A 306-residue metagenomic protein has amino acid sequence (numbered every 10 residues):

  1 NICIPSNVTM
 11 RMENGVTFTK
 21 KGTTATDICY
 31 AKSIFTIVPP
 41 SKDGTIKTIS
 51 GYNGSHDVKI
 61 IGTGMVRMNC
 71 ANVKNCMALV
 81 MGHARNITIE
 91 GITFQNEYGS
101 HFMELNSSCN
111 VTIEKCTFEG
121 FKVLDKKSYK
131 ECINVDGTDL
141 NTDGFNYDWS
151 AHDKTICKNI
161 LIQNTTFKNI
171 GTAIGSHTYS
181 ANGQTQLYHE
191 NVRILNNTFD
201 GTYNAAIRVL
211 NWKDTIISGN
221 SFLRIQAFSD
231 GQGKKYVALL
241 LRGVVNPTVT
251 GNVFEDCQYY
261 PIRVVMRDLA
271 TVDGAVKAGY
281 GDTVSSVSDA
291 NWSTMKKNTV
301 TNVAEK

Functional and structural regions predicted by a protein language model:
N1, T19-T23, N69-M77, E97-E104 (+7 more regions): Short glycine/acidic-rich loop motifs that flank beta-strands on beta-rich extracellular proteins
N1-R11, T19-K59, C70-N86, G99-S108 (+1 more regions): Extracellular beta-strand-rich solenoid/capping regions of secreted or surface-exposed proteins that bind or remodel
N7-T9, E13-G15, H56-R67, R85-N96 (+6 more regions): Right-handed parallel beta-helix
M12-E13, K32-I34, M81-H83, F102-M103 (+7 more regions): Short, surface-exposed linear patches
D43-T48, D143-H152, S180-Q184, K235-L239: Short, recurring structural edge motifs at helix starts
G44-T45, G233, G274, N302: Intrinsic-disorder/low-complexity loop/linker signature
A181, D268-L269: Short amphipathic alpha-helical linker/capping segments at the junctions of internal repeats and modular domains
